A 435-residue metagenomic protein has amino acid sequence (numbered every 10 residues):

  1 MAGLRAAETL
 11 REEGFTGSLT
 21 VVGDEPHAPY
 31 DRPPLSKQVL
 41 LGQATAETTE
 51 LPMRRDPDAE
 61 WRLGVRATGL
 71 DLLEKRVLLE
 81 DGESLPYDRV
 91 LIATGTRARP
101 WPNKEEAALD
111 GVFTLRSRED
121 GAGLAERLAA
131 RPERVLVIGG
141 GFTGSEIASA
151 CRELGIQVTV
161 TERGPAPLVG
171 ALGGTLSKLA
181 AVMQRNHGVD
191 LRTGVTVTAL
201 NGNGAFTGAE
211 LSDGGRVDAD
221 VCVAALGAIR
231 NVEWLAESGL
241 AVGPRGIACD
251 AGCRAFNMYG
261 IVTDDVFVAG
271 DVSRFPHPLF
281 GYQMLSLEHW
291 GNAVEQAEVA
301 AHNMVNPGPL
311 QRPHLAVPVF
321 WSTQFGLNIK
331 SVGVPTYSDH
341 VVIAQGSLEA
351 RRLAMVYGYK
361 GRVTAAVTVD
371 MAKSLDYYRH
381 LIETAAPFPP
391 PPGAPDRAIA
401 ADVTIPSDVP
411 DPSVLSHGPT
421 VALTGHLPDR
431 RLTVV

Functional and structural regions predicted by a protein language model:
M1-R62, A148-L172, Y377: Beta1-alpha1 glycine-rich phosphate/pyrophosphate-binding loop at the start of Rossmann-like nucleotide-binding domains
A6, A400-V435: DNA strand-break repair and replication-stress modules
T16-S18, W61-L79, L85, L154-A251 (+1 more regions): A Rossmann-like FAD-binding core segment of flavoenzymes
L85-R97, I138, V217-A228, A297: Short hydrophobic core segments
T94-L154: Glycine-rich dinucleotide-binding loop and its adjacent helix/turn
A108-P132, G204-E210, G215-N292, Q296-V299 (+2 more regions): FAD-site-proximal beta/loop scaffold in flavoenzymes
G215-G246, F325-A400: C-terminal catalytic lobe of FAD-dependent flavoproteins
V272-S374, T404-P412, T420: Mid-to-C-terminal Rossmann-like scaffold of FAD/NAD(P)H-dependent oxidoreductases
